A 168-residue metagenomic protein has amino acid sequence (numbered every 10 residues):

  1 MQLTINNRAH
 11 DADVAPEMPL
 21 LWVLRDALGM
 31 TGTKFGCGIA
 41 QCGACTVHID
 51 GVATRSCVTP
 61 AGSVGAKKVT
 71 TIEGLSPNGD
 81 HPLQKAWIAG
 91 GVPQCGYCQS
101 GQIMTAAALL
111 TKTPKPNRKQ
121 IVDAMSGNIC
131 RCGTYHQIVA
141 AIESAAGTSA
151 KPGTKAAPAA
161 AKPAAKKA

Functional and structural regions predicted by a protein language model:
M1-A168: Signature of N-terminal electron-transfer/Fe-S-associated modules in redox systems
